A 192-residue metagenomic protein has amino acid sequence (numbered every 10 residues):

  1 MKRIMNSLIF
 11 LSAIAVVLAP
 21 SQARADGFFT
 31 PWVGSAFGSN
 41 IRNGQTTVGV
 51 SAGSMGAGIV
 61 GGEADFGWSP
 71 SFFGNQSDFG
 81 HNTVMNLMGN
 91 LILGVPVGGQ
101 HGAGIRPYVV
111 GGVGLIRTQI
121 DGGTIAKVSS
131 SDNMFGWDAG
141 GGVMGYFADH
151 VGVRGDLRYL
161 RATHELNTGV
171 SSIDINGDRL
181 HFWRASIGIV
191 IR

Functional and structural regions predicted by a protein language model:
M1-N6: Positively charged n-region of N-terminal signal peptides that target proteins for export
L8-V17: Bacterial N-terminal signal peptides
L18-A25: Sec/Tat signal peptide C-region and signal peptidase I cleavage site
F28, S54-K127, D132-G136, G145 (+1 more regions): Gram-negative (and chloroplast) outer-membrane scaffold detector with strong preference for beta-barrel transmembrane
F28-G34: Short, hydrophobic/glycine-enriched beta-strand segments
F37-T46, Q76-F79: Solvent-exposed loop/turn segments connecting transmembrane beta-strands in outer-membrane beta-barrel proteins
N43-V50, M88: Short amphipathic alpha-helical segment that frequently serves as the phosphate-/nucleotide-binding helix
S71-F73, H81, A148-R192: Predominantly the C-terminal beta-signal and adjacent terminal strand-loop region of outer-membrane beta-barrel
